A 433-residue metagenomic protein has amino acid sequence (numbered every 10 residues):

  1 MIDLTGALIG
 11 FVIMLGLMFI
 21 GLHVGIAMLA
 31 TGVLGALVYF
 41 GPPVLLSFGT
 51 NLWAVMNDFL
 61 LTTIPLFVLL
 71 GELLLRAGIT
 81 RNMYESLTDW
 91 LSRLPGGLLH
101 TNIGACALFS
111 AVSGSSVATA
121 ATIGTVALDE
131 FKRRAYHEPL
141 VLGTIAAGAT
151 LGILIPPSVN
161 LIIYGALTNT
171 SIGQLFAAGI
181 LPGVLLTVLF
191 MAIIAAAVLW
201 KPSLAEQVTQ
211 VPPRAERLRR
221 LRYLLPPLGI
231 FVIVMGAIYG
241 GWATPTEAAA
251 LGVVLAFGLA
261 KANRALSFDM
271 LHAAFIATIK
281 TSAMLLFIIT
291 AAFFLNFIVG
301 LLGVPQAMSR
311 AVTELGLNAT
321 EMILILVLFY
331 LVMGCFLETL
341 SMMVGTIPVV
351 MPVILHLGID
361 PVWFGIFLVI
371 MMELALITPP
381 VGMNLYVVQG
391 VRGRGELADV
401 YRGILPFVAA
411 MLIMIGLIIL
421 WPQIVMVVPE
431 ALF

Functional and structural regions predicted by a protein language model:
M1-F433: Alpha-helical transmembrane segments of multi-pass membrane transport proteins
